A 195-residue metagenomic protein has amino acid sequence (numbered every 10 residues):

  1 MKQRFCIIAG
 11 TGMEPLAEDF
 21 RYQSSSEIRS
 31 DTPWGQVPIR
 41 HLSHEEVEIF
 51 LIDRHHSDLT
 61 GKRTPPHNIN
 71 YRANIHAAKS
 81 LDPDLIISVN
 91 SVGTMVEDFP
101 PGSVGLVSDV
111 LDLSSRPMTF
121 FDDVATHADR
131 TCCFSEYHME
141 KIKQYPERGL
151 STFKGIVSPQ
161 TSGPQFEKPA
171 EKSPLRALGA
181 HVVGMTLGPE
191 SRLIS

Functional and structural regions predicted by a protein language model:
M1-R130: Metabolite-binding pocket within alpha/beta catalytic cores that recognizes anionic/polar moieties
E46, D82, G149-L150, G179: Glycine-centered loop/turn motif at secondary-structure junctions
K79-D82, R176, S195: Non-catalytic positions within long, well-ordered alpha-helices that form the structural scaffold/packing of enzyme
S88, M185-T186: Short beta-strand and adjacent tight-turn residues that come in two discontinuous sequence segments and form the edges
V89-K172, A177-L178: Mid-sequence, gly/pro-rich, charge-dense loop/helix-turn segments that line enzyme active sites
P169, L187-L193: A structural signal for small-residue-enriched, beta-sheet-centric alpha/beta enzyme cores and oligomeric scaffold folds
